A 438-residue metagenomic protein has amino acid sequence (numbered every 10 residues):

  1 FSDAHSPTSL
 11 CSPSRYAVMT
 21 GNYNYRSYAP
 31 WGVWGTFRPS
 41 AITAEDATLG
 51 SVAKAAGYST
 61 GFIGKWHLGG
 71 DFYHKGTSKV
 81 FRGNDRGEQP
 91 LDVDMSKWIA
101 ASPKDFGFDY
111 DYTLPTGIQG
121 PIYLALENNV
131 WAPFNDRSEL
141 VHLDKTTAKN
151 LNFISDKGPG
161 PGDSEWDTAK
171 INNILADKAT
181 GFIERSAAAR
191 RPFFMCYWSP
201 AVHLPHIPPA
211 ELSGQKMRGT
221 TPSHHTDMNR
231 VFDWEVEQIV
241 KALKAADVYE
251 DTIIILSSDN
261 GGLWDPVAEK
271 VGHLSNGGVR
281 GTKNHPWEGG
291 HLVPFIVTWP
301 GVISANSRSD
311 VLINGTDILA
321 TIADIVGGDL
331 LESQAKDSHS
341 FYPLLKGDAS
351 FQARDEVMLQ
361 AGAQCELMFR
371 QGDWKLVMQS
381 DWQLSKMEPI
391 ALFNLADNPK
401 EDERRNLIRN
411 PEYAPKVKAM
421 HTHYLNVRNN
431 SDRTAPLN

Functional and structural regions predicted by a protein language model:
F1-I390, A396-N438: Formylglycine-dependent sulfatase
